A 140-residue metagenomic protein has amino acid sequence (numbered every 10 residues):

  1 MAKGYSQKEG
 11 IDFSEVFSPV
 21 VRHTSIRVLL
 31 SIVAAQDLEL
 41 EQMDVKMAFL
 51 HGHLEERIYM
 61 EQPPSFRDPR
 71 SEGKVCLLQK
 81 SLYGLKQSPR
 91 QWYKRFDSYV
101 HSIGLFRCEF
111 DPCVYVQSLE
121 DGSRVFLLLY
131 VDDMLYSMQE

Functional and structural regions predicted by a protein language model:
M1-E140: Long, low-complexity, charge-biased intrinsically disordered regions
